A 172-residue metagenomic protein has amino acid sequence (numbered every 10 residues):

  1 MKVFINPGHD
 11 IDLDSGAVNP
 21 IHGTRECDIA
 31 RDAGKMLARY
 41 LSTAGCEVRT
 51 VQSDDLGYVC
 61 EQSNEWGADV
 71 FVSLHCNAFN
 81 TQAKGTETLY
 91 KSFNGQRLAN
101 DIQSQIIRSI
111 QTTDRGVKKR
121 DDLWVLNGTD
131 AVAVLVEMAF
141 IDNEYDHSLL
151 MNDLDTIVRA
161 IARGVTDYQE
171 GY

Functional and structural regions predicted by a protein language model:
M1-G23: Short glycine-rich His-centered loop
D12-D14, T24-Y172: Active-site-proximal helix/loop segments of hydrolytic enzymes
